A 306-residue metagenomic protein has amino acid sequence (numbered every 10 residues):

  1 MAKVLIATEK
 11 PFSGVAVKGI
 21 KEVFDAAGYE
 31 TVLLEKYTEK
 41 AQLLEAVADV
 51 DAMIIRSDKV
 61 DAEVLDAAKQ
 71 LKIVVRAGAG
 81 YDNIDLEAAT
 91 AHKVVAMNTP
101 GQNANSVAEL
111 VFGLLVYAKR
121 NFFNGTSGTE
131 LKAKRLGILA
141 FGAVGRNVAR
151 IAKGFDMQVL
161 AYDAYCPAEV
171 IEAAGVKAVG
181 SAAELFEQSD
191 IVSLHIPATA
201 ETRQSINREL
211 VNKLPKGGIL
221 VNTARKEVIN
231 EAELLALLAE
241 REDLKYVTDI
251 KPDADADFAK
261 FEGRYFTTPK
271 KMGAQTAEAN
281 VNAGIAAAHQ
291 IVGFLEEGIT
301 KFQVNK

Functional and structural regions predicted by a protein language model:
M1, L71, K132-R135, R208 (+1 more regions): Phosphate-coordination loops involved in phosphoryl transfer and adenosine-cofactor binding
M1-V50, Q158-L160: N-terminal glycine-/charge-rich "phosphate-binding" loop or analogous flexible N-terminal tail
K3, T8, V15-K18, V23-A26 (+4 more regions): C-terminal helix-to-coil terminal segments
D51-G128: Phosphate/diphosphate ligand-binding glycine-rich loop within oxidoreductases
A62-L65, C166-K260: Rossmann-like adenosine-cofactor binding region
A108-N124, K153-M157, A286-I299: Oxidoreductase and adenylate-handling cofactor-binding alpha/beta cores
A118-G154, G175: Glycine-rich NAD(P)-binding loop of Rossmann-like domains
G154-E172: NAD(P)-binding Rossmann-fold cofactor-contacting core
